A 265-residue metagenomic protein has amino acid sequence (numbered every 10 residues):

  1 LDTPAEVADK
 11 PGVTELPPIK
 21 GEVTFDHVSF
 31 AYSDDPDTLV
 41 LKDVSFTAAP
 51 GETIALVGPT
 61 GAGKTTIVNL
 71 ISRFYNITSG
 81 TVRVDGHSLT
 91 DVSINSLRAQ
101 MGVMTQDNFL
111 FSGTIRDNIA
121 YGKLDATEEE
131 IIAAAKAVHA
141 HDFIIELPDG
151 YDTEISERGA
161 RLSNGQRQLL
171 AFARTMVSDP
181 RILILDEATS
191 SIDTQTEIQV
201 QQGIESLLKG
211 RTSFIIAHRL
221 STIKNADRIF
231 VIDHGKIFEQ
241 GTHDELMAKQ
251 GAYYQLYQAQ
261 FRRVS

Functional and structural regions predicted by a protein language model:
D2-S265: ABC-type nucleotide-binding domain
